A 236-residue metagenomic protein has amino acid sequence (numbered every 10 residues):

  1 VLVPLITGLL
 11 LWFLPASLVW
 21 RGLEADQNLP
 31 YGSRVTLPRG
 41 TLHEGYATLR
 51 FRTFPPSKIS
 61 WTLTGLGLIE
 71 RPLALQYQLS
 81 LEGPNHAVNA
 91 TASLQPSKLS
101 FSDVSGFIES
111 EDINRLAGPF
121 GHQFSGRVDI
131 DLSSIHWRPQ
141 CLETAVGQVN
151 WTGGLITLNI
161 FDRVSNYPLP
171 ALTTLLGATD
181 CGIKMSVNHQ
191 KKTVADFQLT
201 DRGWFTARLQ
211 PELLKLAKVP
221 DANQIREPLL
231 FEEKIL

Functional and structural regions predicted by a protein language model:
V1-P15: Hydrophobic membrane-insertion alpha-helices, especially the h-region of bacterial N-terminal signal peptides
A16-P38: Alpha-helical transmembrane signal-anchor/signal-peptide segments
S33-Q123, I130-S133: N-terminal beta-strand/beta-hairpin edge segment
P55-L63, N85-L94, N159-D162, V194-D201 (+1 more regions): Short amphipathic beta-strand/extended segments with alternating polar/hydrophobic composition
I59-L68, L142-I183, P220-I235: Beta-propeller and related beta-repeat scaffolds in trafficking/envelope systems
L73-L79, L99-G106, G147-V149, I183-V187 (+1 more regions): Short, hydrophobic/proline-enriched secondary-structure or compact coil segments at domain edges
F120-L155: Hydrophobic, aromatic-enriched interface-forming segments
A178-L236: Extracytoplasmic/luminal low-complexity segments enriched in Pro/Gly and acidic/polar residues that act as flexible
